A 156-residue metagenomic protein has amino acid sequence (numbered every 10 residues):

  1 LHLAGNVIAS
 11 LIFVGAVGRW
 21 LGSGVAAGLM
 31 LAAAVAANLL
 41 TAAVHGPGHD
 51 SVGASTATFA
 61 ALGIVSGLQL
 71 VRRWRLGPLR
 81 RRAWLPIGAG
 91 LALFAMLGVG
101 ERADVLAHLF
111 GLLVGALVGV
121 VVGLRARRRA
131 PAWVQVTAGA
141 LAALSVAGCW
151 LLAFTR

Functional and structural regions predicted by a protein language model:
L1-R156: A detector for small-residue-rich transmembrane helices and their helix-helix packing motifs
